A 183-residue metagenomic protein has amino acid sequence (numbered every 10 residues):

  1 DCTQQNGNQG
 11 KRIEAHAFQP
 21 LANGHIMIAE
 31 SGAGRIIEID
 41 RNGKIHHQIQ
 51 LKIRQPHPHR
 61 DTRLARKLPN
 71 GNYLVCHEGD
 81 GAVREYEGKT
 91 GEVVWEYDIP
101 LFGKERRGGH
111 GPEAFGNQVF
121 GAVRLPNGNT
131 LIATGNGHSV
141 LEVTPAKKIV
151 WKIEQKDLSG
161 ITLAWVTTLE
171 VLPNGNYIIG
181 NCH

Functional and structural regions predicted by a protein language model:
D1-H183: Histidine-/acidic-rich catalytic cores in large beta-rich domains
